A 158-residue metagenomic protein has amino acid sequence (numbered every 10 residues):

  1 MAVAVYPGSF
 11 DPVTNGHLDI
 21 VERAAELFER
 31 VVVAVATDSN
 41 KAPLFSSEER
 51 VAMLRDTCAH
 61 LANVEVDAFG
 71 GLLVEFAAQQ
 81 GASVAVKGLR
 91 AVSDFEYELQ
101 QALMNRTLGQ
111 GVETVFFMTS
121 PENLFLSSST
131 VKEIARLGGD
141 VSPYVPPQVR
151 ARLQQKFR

Functional and structural regions predicted by a protein language model:
M1-R158: Nucleotidyltransferase catalytic core that binds NTPs
